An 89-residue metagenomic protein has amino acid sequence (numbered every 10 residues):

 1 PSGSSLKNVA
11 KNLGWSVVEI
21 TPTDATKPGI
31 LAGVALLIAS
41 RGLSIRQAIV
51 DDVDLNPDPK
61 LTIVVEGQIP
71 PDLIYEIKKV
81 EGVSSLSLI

Functional and structural regions predicted by a protein language model:
P1-I89: A conserved regulatory-domain signal marking ACT and ACT-like small-molecule sensing domains and adjacent regulatory
